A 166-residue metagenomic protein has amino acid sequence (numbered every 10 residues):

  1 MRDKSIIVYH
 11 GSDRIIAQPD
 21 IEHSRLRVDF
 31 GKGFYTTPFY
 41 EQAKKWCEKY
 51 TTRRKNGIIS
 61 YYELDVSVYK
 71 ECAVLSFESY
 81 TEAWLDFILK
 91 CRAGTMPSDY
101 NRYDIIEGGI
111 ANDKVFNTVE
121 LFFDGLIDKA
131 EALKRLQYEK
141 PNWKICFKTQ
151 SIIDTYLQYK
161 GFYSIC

Functional and structural regions predicted by a protein language model:
M1-K4, V28-D29, K49-C166: Conserved NAD+-utilizing ADP-ribose enzyme module
D3-V28: Short aromatic-glycine-(Arg/Gly/Cys) micro-motifs in beta-strand/loop hairpins
V8-H10, Y35-T36, S60-E63: Short, conserved beta-strand segments within well-ordered enzyme catalytic domains that often line or immediately flank
D13, F34, Y40, V66-V68: Short, flexible loop/turn elements at secondary-structure junctions
I16-P19, Y40-K45, L126-K129: Short amphipathic alpha-helical surface micro-motifs
R25-Y50: Extended catalytic/binding region for NAD+/ADP-ribose chemistry, centered on the ART fold
